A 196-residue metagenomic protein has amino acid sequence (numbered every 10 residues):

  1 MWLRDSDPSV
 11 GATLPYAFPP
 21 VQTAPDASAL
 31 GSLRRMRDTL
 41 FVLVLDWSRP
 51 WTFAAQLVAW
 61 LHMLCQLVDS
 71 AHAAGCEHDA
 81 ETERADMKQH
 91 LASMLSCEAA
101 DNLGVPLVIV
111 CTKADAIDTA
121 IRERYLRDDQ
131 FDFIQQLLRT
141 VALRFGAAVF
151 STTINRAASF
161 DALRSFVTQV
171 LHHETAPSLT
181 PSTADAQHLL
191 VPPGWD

Functional and structural regions predicted by a protein language model:
M1-M36, L45-W47: Switch I (G2) and immediately adjacent beta-strands of P-loop GTPase domains
L3-P8, D46-P50, A114-A116, I154-A157 (+1 more regions): Conserved beta-strand elements of beta-rich interaction domains across eukaryotes, especially beta-propellers
S6-S9, S28, S32, S48 (+7 more regions): Generic serine detector
A27-F145: Conserved C-terminal guanine-recognition region of P-loop GTPase G domains, centered on the G4
P106-V108, A116-H188, P192-D196: Canonical P-loop GTPase G-domain recognition
